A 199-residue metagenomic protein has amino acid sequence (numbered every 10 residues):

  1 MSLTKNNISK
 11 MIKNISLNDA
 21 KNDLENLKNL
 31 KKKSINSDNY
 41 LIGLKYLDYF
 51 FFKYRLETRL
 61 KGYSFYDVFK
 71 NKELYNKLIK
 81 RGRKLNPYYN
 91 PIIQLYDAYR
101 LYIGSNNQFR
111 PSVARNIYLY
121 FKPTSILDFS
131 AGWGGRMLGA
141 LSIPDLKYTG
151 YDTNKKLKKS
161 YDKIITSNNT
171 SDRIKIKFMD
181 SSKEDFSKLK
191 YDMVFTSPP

Functional and structural regions predicted by a protein language model:
M1-L41, F52-V68, E73-P199: Class I S-adenosyl-L-methionine-dependent methyltransferase catalytic core
